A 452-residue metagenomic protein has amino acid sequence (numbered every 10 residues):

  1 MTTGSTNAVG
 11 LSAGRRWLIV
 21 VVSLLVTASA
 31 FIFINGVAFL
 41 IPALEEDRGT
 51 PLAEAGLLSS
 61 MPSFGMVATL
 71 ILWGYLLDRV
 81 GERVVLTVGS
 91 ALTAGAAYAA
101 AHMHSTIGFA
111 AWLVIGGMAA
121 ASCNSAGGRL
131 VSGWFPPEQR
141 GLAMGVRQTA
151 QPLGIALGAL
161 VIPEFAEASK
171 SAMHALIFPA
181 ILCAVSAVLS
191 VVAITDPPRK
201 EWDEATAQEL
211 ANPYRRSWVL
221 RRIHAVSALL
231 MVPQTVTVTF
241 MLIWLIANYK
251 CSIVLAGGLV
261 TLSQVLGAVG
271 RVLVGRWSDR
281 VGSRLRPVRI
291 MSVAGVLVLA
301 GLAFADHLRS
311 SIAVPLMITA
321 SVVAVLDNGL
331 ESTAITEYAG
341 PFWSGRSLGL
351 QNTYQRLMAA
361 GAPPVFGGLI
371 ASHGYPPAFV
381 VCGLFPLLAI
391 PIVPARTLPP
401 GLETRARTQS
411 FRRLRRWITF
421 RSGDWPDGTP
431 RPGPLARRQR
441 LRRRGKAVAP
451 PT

Functional and structural regions predicted by a protein language model:
V37-F39, V219-Q264, A268: Extracytoplasmic gate region of multi-pass secondary transporters
A68-H104: Conserved MFS/SLC helix-loop-helix module at the cytosolic interface between two early adjacent transmembrane helices
T69-G81, R271-S283, I370: Helix-to-loop junctions at the C-terminal end of transmembrane segments in multipass secondary transporters
R79-G89, R280-V293: Cytoplasmic membrane-interface "Motif A"-like loop-to-helix N-cap segments of 12-TM Major Facilitator Superfamily
W112-Q151: Cytoplasmic helix-loop-helix junction between adjacent transmembrane helices in 12-TM secondary transporters
V146-I194: Helix-loop-helix hairpin linking two adjacent transmembrane segments in secondary transporters
V192-P213, G401-R413: Flexible cytoplasmic inter-helical loops of multi-pass small-molecule transporters
L285-E331: C-terminal transmembrane helical hairpin of 12-TM major facilitator-type secondary transporters
